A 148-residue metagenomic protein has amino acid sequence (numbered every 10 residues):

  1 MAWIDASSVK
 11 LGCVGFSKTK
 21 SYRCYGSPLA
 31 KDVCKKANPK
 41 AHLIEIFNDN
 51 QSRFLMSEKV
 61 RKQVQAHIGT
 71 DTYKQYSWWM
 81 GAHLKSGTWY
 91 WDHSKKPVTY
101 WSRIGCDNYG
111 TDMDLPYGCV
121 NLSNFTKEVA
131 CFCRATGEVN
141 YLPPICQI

Functional and structural regions predicted by a protein language model:
M1-I148: Extracellular, disulfide-bonded carbohydrate-recognition/adhesion ectodomains, dominated by C-type lectin-like domains
